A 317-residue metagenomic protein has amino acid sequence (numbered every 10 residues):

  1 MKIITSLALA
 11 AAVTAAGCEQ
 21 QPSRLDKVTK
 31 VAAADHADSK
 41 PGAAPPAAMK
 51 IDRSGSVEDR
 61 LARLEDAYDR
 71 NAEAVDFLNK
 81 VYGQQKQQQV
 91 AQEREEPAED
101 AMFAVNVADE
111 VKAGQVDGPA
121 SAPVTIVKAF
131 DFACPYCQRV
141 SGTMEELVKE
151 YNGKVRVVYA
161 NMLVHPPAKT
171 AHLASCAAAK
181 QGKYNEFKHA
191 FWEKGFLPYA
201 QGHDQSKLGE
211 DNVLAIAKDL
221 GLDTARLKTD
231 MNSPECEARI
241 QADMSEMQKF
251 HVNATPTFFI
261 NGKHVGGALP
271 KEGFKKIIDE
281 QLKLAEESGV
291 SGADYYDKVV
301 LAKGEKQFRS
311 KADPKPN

Functional and structural regions predicted by a protein language model:
M1-P22: Sec-dependent N-terminal signal peptides
A8, T14, P123-V124, M247 (+2 more regions): A broad, structure-centric signal for solvent-exposed, well-ordered loop/edge residues that line or flank functional
A12, K128-D131, V252: Processing junctions and N-termini across compartments
C18-K169, Q241-M244, E287-N317: Extracytoplasmic thiol/disulfide redox context detector
K27-A34, D38, G42-A43, S54 (+4 more regions): Cysteine-centric redox/oxidoreductase cores and disulfide-bonded domains
